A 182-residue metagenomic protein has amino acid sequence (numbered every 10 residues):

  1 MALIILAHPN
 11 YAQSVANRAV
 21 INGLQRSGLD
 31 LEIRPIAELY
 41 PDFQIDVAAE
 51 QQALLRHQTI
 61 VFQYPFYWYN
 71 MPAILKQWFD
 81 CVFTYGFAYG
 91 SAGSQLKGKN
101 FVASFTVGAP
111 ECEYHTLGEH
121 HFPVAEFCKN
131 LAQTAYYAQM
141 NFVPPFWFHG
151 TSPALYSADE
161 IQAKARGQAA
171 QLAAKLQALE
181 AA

Functional and structural regions predicted by a protein language model:
M1-R34, R166-A173: N-terminal beta1-alpha1 ligand-phosphate binding loop
P9-Y11, E38-P41, G118-H121, S152: Short histidine/acidic/glycine/proline-rich micro-motifs that form metal- and phosphate-coordinating active-site loops
V15-A19, I45, A73-Q77: Generic recognition of short, well-ordered alpha-helical segments
A16-R26, P123-A138: Short, solvent-exposed amphipathic alpha-helices that sit in or adjacent to ligand/effector-binding or catalytic
L29-I36, F142-W147: Short beta-strand elements in bilobed, periplasmic/extracellular small-molecule ligand-binding domains
L31-L54: N-terminal beta-loop-helix "entrance" segment that forms/cooperates in small-molecule cofactor or anionic ligand
A49-A132: Helix-loop-strand module that forms the ligand-binding subsite of alpha/beta enzymes
A132-A182: Glycine-rich phosphate/pyrophosphate-binding loop and the adjoining helix
